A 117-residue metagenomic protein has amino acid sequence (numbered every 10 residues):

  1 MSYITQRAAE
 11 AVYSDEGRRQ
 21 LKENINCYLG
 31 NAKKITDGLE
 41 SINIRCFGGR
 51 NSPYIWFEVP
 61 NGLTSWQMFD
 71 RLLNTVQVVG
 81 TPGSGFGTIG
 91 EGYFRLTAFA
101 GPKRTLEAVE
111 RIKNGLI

Functional and structural regions predicted by a protein language model:
M1-I117: PLP-dependent class I/II
